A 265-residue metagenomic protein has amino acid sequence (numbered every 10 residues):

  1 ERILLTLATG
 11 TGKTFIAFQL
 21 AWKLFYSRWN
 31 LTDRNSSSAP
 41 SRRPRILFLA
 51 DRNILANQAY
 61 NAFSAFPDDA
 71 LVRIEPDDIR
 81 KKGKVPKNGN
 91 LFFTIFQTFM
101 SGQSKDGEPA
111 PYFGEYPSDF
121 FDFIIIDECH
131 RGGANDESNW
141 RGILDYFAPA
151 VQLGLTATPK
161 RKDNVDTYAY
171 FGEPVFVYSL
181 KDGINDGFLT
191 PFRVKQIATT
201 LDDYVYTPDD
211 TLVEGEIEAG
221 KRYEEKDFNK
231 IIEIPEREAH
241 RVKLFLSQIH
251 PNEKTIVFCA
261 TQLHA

Functional and structural regions predicted by a protein language model:
R2-L20, F258: Walker A/P-loop
L7, P44-R52, K254-T261: Conserved RecA-like ASCE P-loop NTPase motor core of nucleic-acid helicases/translocases
T14-P40: Walker A/P-loop NTP-binding motif
A39-R42, N53-D77: Conserved helix-turn-beta segment of the N-terminal RecA-like "Helicase ATP-binding" lobe in SF1/SF2 helicases
D78-F92: Conserved motor-coupling elements within RecA-like helicase/translocase cores
N88-G102: Conserved two-lobed SF2 helicase motor
G114-L153: SF2 helicase catalytic motif II
V165-E253: Interdomain helical connector at the RecA1-RecA2 junction of SF1/SF2 helicase-like NTPases
